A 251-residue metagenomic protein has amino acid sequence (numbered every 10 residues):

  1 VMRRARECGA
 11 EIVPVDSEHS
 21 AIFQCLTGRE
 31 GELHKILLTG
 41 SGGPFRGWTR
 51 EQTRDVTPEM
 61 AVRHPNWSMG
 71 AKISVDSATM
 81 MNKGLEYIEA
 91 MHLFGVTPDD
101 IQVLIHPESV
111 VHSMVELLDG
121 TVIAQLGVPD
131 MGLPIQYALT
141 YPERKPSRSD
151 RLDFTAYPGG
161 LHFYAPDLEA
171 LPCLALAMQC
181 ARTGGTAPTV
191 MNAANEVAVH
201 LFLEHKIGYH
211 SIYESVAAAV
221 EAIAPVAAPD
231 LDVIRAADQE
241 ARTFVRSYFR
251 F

Functional and structural regions predicted by a protein language model:
V1-F251: Catalytic, metal-anchored helix/loop core of enzyme active sites in primary metabolism
